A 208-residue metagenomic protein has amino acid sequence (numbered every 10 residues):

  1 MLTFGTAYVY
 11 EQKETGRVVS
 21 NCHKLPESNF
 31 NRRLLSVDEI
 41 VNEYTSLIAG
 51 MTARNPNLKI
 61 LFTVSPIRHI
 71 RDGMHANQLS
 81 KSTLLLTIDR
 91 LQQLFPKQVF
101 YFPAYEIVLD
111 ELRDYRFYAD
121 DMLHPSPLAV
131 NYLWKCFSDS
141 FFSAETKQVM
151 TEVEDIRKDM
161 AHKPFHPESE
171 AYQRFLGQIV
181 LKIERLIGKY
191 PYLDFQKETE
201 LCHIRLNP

Functional and structural regions predicted by a protein language model:
L2-G16: Short, solvent-exposed beta-strand-terminating loops
T6-Y8, P66-R68, Y105-I107: Active-site-proximal loop/turn and secondary-structure-junction residues that shape catalytic pockets, frequently
Y10, V41-I60, Q93-Q98: Secondary-structure boundary elements
Q12-V37: A solvent-exposed, charged loop/short amphipathic helix patch at secondary-structure junctions
H23-R32, S80-Q93, H124-S126: Acidic, His- and aromatic-enriched active-site or binding-groove loops in soluble protein domains that engage sugars
A49-Q78, E111, V153-K163: Active-site segments of SGNH/GDSL-like serine hydrolases that catalyze O-acetyl group transfer/hydrolysis on lipids
K59-L61, S82-D114, C136, M150-E152: Extracellular serine-dependent O-acyl
D120, C136-P208: Conserved catalytic region of serine esterases and O-acyltransferases that act on ester linkages in lipids
